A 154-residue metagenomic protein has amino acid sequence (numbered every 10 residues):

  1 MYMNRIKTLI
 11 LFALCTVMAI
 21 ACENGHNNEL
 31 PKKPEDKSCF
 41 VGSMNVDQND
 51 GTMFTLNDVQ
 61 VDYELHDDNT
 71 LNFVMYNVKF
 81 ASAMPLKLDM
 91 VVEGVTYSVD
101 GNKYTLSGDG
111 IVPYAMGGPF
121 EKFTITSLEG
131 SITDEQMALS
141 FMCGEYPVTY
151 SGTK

Functional and structural regions predicted by a protein language model:
Y2-R5, M18-S43, M142-K154: Bacterial Sec-dependent N-terminal signal peptides
I10-A19: Bacterial N-terminal signal peptides
G42-M53, K79-L86, P113-E121, F141 (+1 more regions): Flexible, membrane-facing loop/turn or short amphipathic-helix motifs that contact lipid bilayers or gate lipid-binding
F54-E93: N-terminal glycine/threonine-rich, aromatic-flanked beta-hairpin/loop signature
D58-L65, V92-Y97, I125-S131, Y150-G152: Hydrophobic/aromatic beta-strand elements that line small-molecule binding cavities or substrate pockets in beta-rich
L65-T70, T96-Y104, T133-D134: A short, structured loop/turn motif at beta-sheet edges
V78-E129: Contiguous, well-ordered beta-strand patches that form the walls/edges of small beta-barrel/beta-sandwich domains
L128-P147: Short, exposed beta-strand-loop hairpins at the edges of beta-sheets in extracellular/periplasmic proteins
